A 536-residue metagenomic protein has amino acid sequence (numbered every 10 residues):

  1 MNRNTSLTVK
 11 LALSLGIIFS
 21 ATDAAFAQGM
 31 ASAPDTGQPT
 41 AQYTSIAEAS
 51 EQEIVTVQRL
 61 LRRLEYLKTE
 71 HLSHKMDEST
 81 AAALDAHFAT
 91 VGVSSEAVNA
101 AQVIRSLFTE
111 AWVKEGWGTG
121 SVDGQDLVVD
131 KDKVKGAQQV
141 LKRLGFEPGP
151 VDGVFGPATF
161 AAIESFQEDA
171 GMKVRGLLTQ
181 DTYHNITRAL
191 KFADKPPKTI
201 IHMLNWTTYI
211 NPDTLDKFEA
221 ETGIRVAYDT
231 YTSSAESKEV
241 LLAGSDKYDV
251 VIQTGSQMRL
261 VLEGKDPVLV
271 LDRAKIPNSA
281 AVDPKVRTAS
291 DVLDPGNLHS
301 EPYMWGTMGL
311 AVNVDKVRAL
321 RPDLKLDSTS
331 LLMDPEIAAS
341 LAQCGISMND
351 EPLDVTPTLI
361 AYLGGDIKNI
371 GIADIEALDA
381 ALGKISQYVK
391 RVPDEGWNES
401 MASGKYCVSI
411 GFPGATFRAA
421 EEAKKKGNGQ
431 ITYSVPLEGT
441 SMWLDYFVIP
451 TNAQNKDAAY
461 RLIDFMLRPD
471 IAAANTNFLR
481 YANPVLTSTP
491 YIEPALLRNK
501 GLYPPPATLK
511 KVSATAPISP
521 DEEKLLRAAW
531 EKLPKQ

Functional and structural regions predicted by a protein language model:
M1-T199: Cell-envelope/ECM-targeting effectors and their regulatory/trafficking segments
G176, Y248-Q253, L269, K390 (+1 more regions): Paired acidic/hydrophobic, glycine-rich loop segments that form the ligand-binding mouth/hinge of periplasmic-binding
F192-E263: Early extracytoplasmic/lumenal segment of secretory-pathway proteins
I252-Y388, P393-A402: Extracytoplasmic ligand-binding site segments that recognize negatively charged/polar headgroups
Q257-V261, V408-N428: A ligand-binding cleft/hinge motif common to bilobed small-molecule-binding domains
I375-K384, K390, G427-T451: Periplasmic-binding protein-like
E399, P506-Q536: Conserved C-terminal helix/tail region of periplasmic/extracytoplasmic solute-binding proteins
D445, P450-K511: Mature extracytoplasmic/periplasmic domains
